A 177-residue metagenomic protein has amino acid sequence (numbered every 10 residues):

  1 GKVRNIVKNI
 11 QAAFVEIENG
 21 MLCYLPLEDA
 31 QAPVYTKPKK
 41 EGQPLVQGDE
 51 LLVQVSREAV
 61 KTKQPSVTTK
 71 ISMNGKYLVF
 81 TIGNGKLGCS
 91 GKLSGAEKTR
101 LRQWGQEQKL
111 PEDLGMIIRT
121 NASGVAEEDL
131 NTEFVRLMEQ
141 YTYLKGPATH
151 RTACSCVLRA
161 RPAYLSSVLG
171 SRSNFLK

Functional and structural regions predicted by a protein language model:
K2-K177: Single-stranded RNA-binding surfaces
